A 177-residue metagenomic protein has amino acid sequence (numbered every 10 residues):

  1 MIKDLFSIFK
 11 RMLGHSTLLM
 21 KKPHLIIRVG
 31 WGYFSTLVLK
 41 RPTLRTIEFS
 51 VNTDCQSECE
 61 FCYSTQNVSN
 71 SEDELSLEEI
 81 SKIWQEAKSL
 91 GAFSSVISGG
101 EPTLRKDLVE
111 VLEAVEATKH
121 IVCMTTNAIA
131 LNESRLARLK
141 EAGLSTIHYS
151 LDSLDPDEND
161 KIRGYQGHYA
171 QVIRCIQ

Functional and structural regions predicted by a protein language model:
M1-L18: Compositionally biased, charge-rich terminal segments
K10-R11, P23-T146: Conserved alpha-helical substructure of the radical SAM core
L44, D155, Y169-V172: A structural signal for well-ordered alpha-helical scaffolds and beta->alpha junctions
Q66-S71, D155-R163: A short acidic, helix-capping loop that chelates divalent metal ions and anchors anionic groups
I129-L131, L154-D157: Short gly/pro/ser/thr-enriched loop/turn and capping motifs at secondary-structure boundaries
Y149-L151: Conserved phosphate-donor/acceptor-positioning beta-strand/loop module used by diverse small-molecule
G164-Q177: Glycine-rich S-adenosyl-L-methionine
